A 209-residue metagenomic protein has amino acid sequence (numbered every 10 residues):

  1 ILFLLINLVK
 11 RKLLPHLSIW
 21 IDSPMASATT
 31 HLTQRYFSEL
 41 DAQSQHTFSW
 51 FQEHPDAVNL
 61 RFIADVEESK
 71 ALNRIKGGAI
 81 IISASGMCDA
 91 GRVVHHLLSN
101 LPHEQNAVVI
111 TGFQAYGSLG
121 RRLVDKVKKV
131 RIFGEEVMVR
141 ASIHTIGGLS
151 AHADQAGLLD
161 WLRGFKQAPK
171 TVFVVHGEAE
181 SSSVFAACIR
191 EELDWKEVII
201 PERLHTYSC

Functional and structural regions predicted by a protein language model:
I1-C209: Acidic/His-rich, metal-assisted hydrolase cores and their charged scaffolds
